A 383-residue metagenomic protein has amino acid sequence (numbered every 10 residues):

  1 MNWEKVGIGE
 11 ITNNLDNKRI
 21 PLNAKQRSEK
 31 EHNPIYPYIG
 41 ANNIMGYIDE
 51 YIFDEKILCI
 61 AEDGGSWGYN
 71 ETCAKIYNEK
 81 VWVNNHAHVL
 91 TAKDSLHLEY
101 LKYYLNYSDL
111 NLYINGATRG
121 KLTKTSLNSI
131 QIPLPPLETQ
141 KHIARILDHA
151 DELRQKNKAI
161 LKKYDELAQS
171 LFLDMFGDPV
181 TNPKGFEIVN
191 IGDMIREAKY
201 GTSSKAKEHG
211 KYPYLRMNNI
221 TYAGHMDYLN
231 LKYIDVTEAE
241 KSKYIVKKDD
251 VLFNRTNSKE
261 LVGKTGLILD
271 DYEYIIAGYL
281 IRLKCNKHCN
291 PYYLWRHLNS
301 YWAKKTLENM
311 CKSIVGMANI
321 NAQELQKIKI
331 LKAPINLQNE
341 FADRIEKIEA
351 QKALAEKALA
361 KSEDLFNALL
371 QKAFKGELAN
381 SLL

Functional and structural regions predicted by a protein language model:
M1-L22, S28-G40, S129-A144, E152 (+6 more regions): Non-catalytic DNA-recognition/assembly elements of restriction-modification systems
M1-N2, D54, T221, E273 (+1 more regions): Accessory (non-catalytic) regions of SAM-dependent nucleic-acid methyltransferases and partner specificity/recognition
G7-K56, Y69-C73, N190-S204, N218-D250: Sequence-specific dsDNA recognition surfaces
P21-K25, M45-Y51, K56-A61, G65-V81 (+6 more regions): Short, ligand-facing micro-motifs at secondary-structure edges
K80-H86, L101, A117-E138, E273-L280 (+2 more regions): A short glycine-rich beta-alpha junction/loop motif
A92-H97, K284-N290: Ligand-binding loop in jelly-roll beta-barrel domains
H97-Y104, N290-H297, L337-E340, R344: Short amphipathic alpha-helical coupling segments at ligand-binding clamshell hinges and other catalytic/signaling
G116, G201, A239-E240, I314 (+1 more regions): Short, solvent-exposed loop/turn positions at domain surfaces that link secondary-structure elements or cap domain
